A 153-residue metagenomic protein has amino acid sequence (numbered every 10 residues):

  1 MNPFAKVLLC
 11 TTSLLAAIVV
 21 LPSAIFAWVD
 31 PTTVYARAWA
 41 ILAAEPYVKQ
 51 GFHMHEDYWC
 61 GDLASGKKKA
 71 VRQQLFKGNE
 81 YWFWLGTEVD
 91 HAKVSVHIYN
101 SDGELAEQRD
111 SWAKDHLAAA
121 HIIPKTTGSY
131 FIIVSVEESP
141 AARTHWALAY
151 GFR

Functional and structural regions predicted by a protein language model:
C10-A24: Bacterial N-terminal signal peptides
W28-V48, F52, I98, S129-R153: C-terminal edge strands of extracellular/lumenal beta-sandwich accessory domains
H55-Y58, D102-R109: Surface-exposed loop/edge segments in extracytoplasmic proteins
D57-K67, S111-W112: Extracellular beta-rich ligand/substrate-recognition surface
A70-T87, F131-V134: Hydrophobic beta-strand segments within beta-rich accessory/binding domains
V71-R72, L117-I123: Exposed aromatic-hydrophobic patches
T87-V94, S139-A141: Extended, low-complexity, turn-rich repeat/linker tracts enriched in Gly/Pro/Ser/Thr and Asp/Glu that occur
D90-L105: Short, surface-exposed beta-strand/strand-loop-strand elements in extracellular ectodomains
